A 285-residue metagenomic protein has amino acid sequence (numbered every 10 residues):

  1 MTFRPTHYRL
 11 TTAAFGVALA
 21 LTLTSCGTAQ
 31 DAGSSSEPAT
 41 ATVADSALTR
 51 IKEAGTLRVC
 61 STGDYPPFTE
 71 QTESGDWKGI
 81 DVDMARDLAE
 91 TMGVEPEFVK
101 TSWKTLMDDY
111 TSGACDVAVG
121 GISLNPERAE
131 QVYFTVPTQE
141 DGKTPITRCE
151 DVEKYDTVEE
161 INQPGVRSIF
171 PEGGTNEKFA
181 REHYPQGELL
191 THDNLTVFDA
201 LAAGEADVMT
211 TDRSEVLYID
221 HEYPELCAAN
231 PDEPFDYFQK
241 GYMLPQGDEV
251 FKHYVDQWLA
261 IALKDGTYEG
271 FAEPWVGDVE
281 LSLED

Functional and structural regions predicted by a protein language model:
L21-S25: C-terminal motif of bacterial Sec signal peptides marking the signal peptidase cleavage site
G27-Q30: Bacterial signal peptide processing site
P38-G121: Extracytoplasmic small-molecule ligand-binding "clamshell" domains of the periplasmic binding protein/Venus flytrap
D45, I80, F98-D108, E153 (+2 more regions): Short helix-initiation/N-cap motifs at beta->coil->alpha
T56-S61, V158-G173: Short loop->beta-strand "edge-of-pocket" segments that line small-molecule binding or catalytic clefts across diverse
T105, I122-E130, F179-R181, A202-D236: A ligand-binding cleft/hinge motif common to bilobed small-molecule-binding domains
V136, C149-V166: Flexible hinge/capping segments at coil-to-helix
E140-T147, R213, L217-A260, D278-D285: Periplasmic-binding protein-like
